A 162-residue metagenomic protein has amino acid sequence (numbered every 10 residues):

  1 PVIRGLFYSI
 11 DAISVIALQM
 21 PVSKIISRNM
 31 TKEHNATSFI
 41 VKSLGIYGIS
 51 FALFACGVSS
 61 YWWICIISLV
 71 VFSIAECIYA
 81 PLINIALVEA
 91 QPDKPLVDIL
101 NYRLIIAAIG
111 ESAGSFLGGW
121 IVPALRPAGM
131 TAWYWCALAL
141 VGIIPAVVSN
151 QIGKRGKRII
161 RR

Functional and structural regions predicted by a protein language model:
P1-S14: Loop-to-transmembrane helix entry
A17-N35, V122: Helix-to-loop junctions at the C-terminal end of transmembrane segments in multipass secondary transporters
A36-L53: Structural signature of the two symmetry-related core transmembrane helices
W62-Y79: Hydrophobic core of transmembrane alpha-helices in multi-pass small-molecule transporters, especially MFS/SLC-type
I78-Q91: Intracellular juxtamembrane helix-capping segments at the cytosolic ends of symmetry-related transmembrane helices
P95-L125: A late C-terminal transmembrane helix in Major Facilitator Superfamily
V122-G142: A membrane-interface helix-boundary motif in multi-pass transporters
C136-R162: Multi-pass alpha-helical transporter architecture, strongest for 12-TM Major Facilitator/SLC carriers used
